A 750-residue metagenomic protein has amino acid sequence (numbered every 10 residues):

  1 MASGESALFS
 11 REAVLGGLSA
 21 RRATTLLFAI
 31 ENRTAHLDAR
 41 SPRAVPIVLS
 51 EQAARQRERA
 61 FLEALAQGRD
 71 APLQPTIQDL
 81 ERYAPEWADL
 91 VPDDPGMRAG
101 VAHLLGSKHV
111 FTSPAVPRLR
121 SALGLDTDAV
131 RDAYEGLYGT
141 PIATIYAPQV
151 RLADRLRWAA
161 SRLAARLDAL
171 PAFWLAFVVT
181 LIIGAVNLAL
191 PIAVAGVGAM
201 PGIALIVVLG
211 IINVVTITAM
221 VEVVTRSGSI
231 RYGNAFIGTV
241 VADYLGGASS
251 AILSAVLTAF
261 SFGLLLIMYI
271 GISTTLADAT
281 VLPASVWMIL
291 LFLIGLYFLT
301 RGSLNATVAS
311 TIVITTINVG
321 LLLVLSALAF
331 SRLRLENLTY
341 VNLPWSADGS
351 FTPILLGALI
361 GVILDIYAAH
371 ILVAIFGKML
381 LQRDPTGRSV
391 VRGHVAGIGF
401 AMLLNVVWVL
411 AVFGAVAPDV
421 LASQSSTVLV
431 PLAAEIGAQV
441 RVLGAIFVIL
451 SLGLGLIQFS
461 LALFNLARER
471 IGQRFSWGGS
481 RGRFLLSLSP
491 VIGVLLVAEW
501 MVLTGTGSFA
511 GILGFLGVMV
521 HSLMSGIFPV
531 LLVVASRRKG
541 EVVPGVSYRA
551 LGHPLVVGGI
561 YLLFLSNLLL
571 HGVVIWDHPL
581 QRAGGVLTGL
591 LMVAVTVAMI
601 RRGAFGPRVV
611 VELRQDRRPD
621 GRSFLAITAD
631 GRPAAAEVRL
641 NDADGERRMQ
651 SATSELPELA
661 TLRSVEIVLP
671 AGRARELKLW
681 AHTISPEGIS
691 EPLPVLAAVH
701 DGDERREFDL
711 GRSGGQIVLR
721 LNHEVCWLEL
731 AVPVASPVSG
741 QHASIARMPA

Functional and structural regions predicted by a protein language model:
A2-P201, G210-T218, Y232, L356-G357 (+4 more regions): Membrane-interface "cap" regions at the ends of multi-pass membrane proteins
D154-A165, L170, T280-L291, G295 (+2 more regions): Helix-loop-helix junctions that connect adjacent transmembrane segments in multi-pass membrane transporters
A164-A165, F475, G479-I492, F515-T588 (+1 more regions): C-terminal membrane-solvent junction of multi-pass transporters and transport-like membrane proteins
A165-R166, L170-W174, A284-L291, P385-T386 (+5 more regions): Loop-to-transmembrane helix boundary motifs in multi-pass membrane proteins
P171-I182, L253-T258, D278-S303, N318-A327 (+5 more regions): Transmembrane alpha-helical segments of multi-pass small-molecule transport proteins
V215-R226, I230-L282, R441-I471, G526: Hydrophobic transmembrane alpha-helices that form the core helical bundles of multi-pass secondary transporters
G228-G247, P344, A396-L454, S508 (+2 more regions): TM-loop-TM module centered on a large, flexible mid-protein loop between adjacent transmembrane helices in multi-pass
L321-L328, L452-A462, L466-A467, S487-V497 (+4 more regions): Hydrophobic alpha-helical segments of multi-pass membrane transport proteins
